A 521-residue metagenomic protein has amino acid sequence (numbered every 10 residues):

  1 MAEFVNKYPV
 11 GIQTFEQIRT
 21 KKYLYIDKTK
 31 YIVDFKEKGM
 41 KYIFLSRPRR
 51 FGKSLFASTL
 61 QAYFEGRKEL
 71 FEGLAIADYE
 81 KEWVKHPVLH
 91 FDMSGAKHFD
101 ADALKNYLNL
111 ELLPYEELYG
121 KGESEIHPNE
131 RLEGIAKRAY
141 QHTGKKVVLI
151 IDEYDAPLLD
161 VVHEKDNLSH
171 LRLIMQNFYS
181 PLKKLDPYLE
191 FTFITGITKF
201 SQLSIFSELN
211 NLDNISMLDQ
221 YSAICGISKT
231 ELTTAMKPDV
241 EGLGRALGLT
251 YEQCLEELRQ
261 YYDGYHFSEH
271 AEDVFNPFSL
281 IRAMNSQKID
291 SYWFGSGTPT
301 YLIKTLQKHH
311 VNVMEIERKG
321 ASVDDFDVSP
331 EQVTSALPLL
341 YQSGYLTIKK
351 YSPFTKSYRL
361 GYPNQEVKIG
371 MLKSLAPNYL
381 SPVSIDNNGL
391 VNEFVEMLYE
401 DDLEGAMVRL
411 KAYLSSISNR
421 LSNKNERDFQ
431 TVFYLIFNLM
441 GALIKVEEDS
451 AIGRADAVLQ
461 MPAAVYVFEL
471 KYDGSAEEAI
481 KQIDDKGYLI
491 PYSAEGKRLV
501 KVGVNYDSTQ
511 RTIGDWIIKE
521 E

Functional and structural regions predicted by a protein language model:
M1-N425, M440: Phosphate-binding site recognition
A139-T143, I436-P462: Active-site metal-binding core of divalent-cation-utilizing nuclease and nuclease-like domains
V148, A464-Y466, V500: Structural motif
L168-L173, Y472-L489: Mg2+/Mn2+-dependent nuclease catalytic core
F178-L185, P338-L346, Y434-L439, Q482-V502: Metal-dependent nuclease catalytic cores in nucleic-acid-processing enzymes, especially RNase H-like/related
F433, A455-Y472, K486: Conserved catalytic cores of phosphodiester-cleaving nucleases, focusing on short active-site segments
P491, K497-E521: Domain-level recognition of nuclease-like catalytic cores that cleave nucleotide substrates
